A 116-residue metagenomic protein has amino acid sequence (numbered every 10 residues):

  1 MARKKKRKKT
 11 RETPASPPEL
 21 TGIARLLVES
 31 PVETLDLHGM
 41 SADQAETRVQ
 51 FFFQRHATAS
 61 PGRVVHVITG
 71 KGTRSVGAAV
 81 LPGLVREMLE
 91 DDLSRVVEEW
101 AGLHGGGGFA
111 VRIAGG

Functional and structural regions predicted by a protein language model:
M1-G116: Long, charged, low-complexity intrinsically disordered regions
